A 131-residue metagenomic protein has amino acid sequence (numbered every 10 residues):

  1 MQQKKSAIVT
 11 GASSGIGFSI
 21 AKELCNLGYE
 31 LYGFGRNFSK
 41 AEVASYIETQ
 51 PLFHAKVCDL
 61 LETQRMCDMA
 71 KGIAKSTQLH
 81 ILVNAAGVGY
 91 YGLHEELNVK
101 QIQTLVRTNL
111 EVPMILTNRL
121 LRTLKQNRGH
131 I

Functional and structural regions predicted by a protein language model:
K5, Q78-H80, L124-I131: Active-site loop of short-chain dehydrogenase/reductase
S13-S14: Conserved glycine-rich cofactor-binding loop
L27-V43: Conserved glycine-rich Rossmann-like NAD(P)H-binding loop of the short-chain dehydrogenase/reductase
V57-D68, V99: The beta1-alpha1 cofactor-binding region of Rossmann-like NAD(H)/NADP(H)-dependent oxidoreductases
A85-Y90: Conserved NAD(P)H cofactor-binding loop of Rossmann-fold oxidoreductase domains
L93-H94, Q101-V106: Substrate-binding pocket helix/loop in short-chain dehydrogenase/reductase
T117-N118: A short, exposed helix-loop element centered on a Lys and neighboring polar residues
